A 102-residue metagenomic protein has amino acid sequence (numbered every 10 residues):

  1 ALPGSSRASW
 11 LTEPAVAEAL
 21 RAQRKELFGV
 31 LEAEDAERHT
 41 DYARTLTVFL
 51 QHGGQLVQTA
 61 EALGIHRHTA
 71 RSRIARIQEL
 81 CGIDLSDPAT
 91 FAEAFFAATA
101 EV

Functional and structural regions predicted by a protein language model:
A1-V102: Cytosolic nucleotide-utilizing catalytic cores of signal-transduction proteins
